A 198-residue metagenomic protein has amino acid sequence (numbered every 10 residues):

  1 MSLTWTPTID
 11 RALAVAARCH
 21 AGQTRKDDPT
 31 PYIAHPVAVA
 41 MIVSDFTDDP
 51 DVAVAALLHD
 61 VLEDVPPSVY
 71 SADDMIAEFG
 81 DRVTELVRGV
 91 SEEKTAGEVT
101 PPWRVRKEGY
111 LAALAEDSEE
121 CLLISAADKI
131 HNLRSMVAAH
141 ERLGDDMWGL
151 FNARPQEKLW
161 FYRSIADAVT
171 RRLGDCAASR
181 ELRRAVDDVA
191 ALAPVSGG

Functional and structural regions predicted by a protein language model:
M1-G198: Active-site helical microenvironments for divalent-metal-assisted chemistry
